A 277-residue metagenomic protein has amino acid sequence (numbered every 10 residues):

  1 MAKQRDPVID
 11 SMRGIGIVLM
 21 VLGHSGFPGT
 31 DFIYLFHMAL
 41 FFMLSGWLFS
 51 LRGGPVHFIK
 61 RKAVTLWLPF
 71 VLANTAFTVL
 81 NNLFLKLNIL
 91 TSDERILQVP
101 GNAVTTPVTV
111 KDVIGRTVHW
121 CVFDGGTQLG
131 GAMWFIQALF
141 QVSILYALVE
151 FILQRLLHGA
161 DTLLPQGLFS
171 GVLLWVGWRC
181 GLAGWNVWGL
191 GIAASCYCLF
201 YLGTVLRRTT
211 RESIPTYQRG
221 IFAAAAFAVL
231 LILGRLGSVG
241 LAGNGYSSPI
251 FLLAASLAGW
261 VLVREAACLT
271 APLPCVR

Functional and structural regions predicted by a protein language model:
M1-L174, G184-W185: Membrane-cytosol interface segments of multi-pass membrane proteins, especially ER/Golgi lipid-handling enzymes
P7-V18, A132-I136, G191-L202, L262-A271: Hydrophobic alpha-helical transmembrane segments
F27-M38, F123-A138, C180-L199, G234-V261: Interfacial loop-to-helix transition and helix-capping segments at the boundaries of transmembrane helices
S45-G53, Q141-I152, C198-R211, A255-T270: Transmembrane alpha-helical segments
T65-P69, A73, V142, S170 (+4 more regions): Hydrophobic alpha-helical membrane-embedded or membrane-associated segments
L156-L168, G203-V229: Hydrophobic alpha-helical segments of polytopic membrane proteins
Q166-T210: Loop-centered beta-sheet repeat module
S213-R277: Alpha-helical transmembrane segments and terminal signal-anchor/GPI-anchor hydrophobic tails, characterized by long
